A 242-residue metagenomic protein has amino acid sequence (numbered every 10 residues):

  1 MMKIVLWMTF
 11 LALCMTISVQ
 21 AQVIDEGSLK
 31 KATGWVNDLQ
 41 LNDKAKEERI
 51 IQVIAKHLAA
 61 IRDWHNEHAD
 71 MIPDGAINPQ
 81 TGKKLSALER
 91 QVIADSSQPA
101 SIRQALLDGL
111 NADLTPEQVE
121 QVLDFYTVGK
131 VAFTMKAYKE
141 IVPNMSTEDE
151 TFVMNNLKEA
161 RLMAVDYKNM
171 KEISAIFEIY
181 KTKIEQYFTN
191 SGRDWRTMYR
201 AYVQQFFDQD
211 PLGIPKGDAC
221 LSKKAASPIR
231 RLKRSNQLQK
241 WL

Functional and structural regions predicted by a protein language model:
M1-E26: Bacterial Sec-dependent N-terminal signal peptides
A21-L242: Charge-rich (acidic/polar
